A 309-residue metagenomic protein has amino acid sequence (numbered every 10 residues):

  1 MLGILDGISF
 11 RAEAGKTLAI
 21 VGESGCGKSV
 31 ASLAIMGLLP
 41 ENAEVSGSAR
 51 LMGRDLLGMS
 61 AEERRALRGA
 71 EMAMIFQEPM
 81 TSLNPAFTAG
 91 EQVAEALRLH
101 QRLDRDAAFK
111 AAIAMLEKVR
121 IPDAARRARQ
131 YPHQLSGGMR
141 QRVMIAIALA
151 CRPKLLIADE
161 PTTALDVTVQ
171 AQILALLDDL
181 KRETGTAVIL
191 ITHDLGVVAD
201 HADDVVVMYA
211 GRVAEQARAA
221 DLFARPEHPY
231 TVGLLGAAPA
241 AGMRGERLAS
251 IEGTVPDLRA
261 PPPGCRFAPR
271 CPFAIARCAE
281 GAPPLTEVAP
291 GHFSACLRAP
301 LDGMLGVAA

Functional and structural regions predicted by a protein language model:
M1-P226, G236, P300-A309: ABC transporter nucleotide-binding domains
P122-R126, Q216-A309: Short catalytic/signature loops enriched in Gly
